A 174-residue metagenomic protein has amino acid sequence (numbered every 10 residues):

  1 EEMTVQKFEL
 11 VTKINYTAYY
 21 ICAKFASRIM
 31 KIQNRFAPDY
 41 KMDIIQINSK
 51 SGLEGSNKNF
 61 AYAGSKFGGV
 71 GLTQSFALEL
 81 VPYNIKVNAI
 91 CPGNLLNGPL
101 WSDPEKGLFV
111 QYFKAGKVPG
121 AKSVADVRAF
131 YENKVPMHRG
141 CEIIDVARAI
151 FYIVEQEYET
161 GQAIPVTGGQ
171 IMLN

Functional and structural regions predicted by a protein language model:
E1-E9, R28, I32-Y40, K58-A61 (+1 more regions): Conserved mid-core segment of classical short-chain dehydrogenase/reductases
E1-I21, I45, G69: Catalytic Tyr-X3-Lys loop
I14-P38, A77-L78, P82, F151-E155: Amphipathic alpha-helical dimer-interface segment in Rossmann-like NAD(P)H-dependent oxidoreductases
A23, S65, T73: Active-site helix of classical SDR
S49: Residue(s) in the substrate-gating loop at a strand-loop-helix junction that position the organic substrate next
V81, K86, E159-Q162: Short, small/polar-rich loop/turn modules that mediate ligand/substrate recognition or access, typified
L96-K134: A glycine/serine/threonine-rich, flexible loop-to-helix segment that serves as the NAD(P) cofactor-binding "lid"
R139-V166, I171: C-terminal substrate-recognition "lid" of short-chain dehydrogenase/reductases
